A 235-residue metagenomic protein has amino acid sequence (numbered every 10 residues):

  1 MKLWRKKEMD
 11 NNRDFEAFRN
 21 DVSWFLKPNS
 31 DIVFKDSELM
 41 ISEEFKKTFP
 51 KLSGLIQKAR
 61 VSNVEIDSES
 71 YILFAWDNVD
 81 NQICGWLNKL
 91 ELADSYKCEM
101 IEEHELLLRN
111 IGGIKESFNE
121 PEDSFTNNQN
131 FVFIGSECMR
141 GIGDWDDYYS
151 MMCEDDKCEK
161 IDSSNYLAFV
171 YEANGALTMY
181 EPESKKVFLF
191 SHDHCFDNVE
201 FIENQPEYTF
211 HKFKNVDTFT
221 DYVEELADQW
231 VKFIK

Functional and structural regions predicted by a protein language model:
K2-N174, K235: A surface-exposed partner-binding patch
S23, W76, R109, K185 (+2 more regions): Short linear sequence elements within intrinsically disordered, low-complexity coil regions
C158-D162, M179-S184: Short, surface-exposed loop and linker segments with low hydrophobicity and enrichment for Pro/Ser/Thr
V170-E183, F190-W230: A recognition module on extended beta-rich or small alphabeta surfaces enriched in W/G with H and D/E
